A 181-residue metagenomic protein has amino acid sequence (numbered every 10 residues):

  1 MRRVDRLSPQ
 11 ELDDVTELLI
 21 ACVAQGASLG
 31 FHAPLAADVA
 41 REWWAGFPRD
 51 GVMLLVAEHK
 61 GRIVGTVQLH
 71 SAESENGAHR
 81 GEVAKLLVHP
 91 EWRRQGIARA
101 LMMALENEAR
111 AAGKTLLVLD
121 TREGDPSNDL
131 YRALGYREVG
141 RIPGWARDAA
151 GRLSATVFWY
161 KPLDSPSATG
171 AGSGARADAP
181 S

Functional and structural regions predicted by a protein language model:
R2-K85, H89-E91, M102-A104, E108 (+2 more regions): Acetyl-CoA-dependent GNAT
V4-L7, R137, D148-S181: Terminal substrate-recognition subdomain of acyl/acetyltransferases
N76, G124, A146: Positions that flank functional sites
V88, T121-R122: Short amphipathic helical patch at the helix-1/turn junction of helix-turn-helix
Q95: Flexible nucleotide-binding loop
M102, A109-T121: Conserved GNAT acetyl-CoA-binding A-motif
V118-T121, R132, R137-A155: Conserved catalytic-core motifs of GNAT/GCN5-like acyltransferases
S127: Helix-turn-helix
